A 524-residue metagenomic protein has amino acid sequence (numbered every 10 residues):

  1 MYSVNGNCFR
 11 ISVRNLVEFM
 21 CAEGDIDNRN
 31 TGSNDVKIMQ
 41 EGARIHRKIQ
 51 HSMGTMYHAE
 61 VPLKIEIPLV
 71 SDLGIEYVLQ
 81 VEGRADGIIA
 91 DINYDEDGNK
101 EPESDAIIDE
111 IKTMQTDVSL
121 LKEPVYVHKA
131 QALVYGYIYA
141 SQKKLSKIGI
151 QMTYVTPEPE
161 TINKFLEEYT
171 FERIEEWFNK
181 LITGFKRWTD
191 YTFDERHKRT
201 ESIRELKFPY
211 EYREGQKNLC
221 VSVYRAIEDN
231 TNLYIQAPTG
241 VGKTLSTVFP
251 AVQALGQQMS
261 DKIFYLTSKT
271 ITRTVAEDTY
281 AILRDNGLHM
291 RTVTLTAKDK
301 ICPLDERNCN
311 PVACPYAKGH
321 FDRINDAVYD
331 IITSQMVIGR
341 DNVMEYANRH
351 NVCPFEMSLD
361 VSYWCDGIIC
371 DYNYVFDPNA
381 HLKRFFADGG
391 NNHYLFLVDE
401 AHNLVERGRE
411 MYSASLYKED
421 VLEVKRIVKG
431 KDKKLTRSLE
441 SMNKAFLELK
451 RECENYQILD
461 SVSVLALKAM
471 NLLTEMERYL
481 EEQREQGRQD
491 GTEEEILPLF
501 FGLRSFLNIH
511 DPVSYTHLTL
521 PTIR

Functional and structural regions predicted by a protein language model:
M1-D95, A130: Metal-dependent nuclease catalytic cores that hydrolyze phosphodiester bonds in DNA/RNA, characterized by
P68-E175: Mg2+/Mn2+-dependent nuclease catalytic core
R196-Y234: Conserved pre-motif I regulatory segment
H197-T200, L206-K207, M259-I368, N373-F376 (+4 more regions): A substrate-engagement module of RecA-like helicase motors
D229-T247: Walker A/P-loop
L245-Q258: Walker A/P-loop NTP-binding motif
F355-D360, Y372-K468: Signature of the SF2 helicase/ATPase Hel1-core->accessory helical subdomain module
T516-T522: Conserved small/polar residues in nucleotide/adenosyl-binding loops
